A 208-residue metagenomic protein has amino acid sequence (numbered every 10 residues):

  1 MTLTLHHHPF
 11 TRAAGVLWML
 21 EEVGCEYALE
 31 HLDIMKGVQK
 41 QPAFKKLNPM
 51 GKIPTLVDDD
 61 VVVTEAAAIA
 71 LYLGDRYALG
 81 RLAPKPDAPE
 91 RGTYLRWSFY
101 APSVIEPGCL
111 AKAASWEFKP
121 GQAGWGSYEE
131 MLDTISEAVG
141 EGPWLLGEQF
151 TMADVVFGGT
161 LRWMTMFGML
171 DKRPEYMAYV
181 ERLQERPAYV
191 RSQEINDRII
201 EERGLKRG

Functional and structural regions predicted by a protein language model:
M1-A123, E130, S136: GST-like domain detector, emphasizing the conserved glutathione-binding G-site in the N-terminal thioredoxin-like
M19, G74, T160-L161, Q193: Active-site-flanking alpha-helical
I34-M35, Y179, R198-I199: Positions that flank functional sites
A68, E175, A188: Residue-level recognition of oxygen-bearing side chains
S98-E185: GST-like fold's C-terminal all-alpha helical module
R186, R191-S192: A late-sequence structural motif
I195-G208: Acidic/histidine-enriched, glycine/proline-rich intrinsically disordered or flexible terminal extensions
